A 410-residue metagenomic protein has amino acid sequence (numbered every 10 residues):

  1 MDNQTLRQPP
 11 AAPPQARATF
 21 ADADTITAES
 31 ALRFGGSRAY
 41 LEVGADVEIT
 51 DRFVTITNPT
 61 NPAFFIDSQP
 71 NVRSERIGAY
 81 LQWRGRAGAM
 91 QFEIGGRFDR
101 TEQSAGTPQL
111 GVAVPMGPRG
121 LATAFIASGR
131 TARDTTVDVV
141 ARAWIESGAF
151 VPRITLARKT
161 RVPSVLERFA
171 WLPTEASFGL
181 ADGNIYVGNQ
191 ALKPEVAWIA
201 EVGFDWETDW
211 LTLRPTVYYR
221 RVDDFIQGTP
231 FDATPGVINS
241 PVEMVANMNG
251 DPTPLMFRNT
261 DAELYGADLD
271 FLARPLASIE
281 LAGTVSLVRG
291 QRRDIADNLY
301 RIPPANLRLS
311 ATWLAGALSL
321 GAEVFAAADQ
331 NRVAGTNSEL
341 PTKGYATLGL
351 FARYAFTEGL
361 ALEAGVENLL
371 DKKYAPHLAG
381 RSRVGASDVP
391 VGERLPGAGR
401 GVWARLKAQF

Functional and structural regions predicted by a protein language model:
M1-G129, T136, V140-E146, V151 (+4 more regions): Face-selective signature of the C-terminal outer-membrane beta-barrel domain
M1-N3, G36-R38, V47-F53, G85-A89 (+11 more regions): Transmembrane beta-strands of outer-membrane beta-barrel pores
T5-A16, V54-S68, Q103-T131, F169-G188 (+3 more regions): Solvent-exposed loop segments that connect transmembrane elements
A21-A23, S68, V72-S74, F125-E146 (+7 more regions): Outer-membrane beta-barrel signature, preferentially recognizing the C-terminal barrel domain of Gram-negative
A28-G36, A79-G85, A141-S147, V202-W206 (+7 more regions): Residues on the lipid-exposed face of transmembrane beta-strands in outer-membrane beta-barrel proteins
S37-L41, G88-F92, G148-P152, D209-L211 (+6 more regions): Outer-envelope beta-barrel architecture signal
R86-F92, T212-R214, Y218-V222, P230-A233 (+2 more regions): Gram-negative outer-membrane beta-barrel transporters
R161, R221-D223, G228, A326-R332 (+1 more regions): C-terminal beta-signal and adjacent terminal beta-strands/loops of Gram-negative outer-membrane beta-barrel proteins
